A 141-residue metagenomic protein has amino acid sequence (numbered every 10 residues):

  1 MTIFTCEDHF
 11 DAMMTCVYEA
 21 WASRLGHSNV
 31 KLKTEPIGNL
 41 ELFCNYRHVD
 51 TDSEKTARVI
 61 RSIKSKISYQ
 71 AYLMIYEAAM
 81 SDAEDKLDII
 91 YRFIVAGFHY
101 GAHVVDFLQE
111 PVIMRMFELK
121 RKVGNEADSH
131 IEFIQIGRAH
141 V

Functional and structural regions predicted by a protein language model:
M1-T51: N-terminal ordered "arm"
W21, I134-Q135: A general structural signal for short secondary-structure junctions and capping/turn motifs
T34-I134: Charged, alpha-helical interface segments at or near domain boundaries
A139-V141: Conserved small/polar residues in nucleotide/adenosyl-binding loops
